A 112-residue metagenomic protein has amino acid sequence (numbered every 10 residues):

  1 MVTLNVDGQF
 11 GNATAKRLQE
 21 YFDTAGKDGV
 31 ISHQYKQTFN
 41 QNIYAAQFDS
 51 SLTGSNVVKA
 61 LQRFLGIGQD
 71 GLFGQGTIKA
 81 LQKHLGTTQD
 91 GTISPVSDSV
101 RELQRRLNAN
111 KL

Functional and structural regions predicted by a protein language model:
M1-L112: Cell-envelope/ECM-targeting effectors and their regulatory/trafficking segments
